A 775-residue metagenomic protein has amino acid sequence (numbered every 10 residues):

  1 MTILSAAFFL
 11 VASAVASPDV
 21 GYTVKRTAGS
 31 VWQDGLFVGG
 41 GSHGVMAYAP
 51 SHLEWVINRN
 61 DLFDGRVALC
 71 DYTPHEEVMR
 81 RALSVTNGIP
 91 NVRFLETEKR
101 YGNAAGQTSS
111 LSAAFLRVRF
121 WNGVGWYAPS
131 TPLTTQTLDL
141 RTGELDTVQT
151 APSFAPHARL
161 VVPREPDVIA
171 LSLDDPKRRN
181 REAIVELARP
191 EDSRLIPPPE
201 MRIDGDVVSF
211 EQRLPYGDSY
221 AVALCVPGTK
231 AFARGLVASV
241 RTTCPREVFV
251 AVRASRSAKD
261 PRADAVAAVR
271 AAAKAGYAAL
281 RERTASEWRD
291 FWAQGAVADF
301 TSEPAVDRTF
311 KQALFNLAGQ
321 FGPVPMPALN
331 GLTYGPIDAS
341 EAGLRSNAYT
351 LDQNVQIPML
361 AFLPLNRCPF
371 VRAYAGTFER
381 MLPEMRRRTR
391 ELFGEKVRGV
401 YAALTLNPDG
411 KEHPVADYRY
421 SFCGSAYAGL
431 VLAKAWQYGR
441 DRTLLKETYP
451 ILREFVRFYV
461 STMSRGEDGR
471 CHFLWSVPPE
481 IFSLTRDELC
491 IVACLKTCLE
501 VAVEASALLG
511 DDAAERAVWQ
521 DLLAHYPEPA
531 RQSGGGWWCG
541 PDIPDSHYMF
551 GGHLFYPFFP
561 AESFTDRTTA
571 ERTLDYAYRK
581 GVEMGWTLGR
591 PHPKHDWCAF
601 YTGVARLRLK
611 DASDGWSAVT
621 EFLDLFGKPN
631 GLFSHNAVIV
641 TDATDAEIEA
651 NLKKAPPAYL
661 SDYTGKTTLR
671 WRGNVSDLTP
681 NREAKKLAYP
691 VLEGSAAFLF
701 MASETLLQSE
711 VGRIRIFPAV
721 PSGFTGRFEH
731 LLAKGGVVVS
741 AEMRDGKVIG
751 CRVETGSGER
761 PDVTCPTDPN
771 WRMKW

Functional and structural regions predicted by a protein language model:
A6-A16: Hydrophobic h-region of N-terminal signal peptides that target proteins for export in Gram-negative bacteria
V15-A348, C368, F378-R388, G510 (+1 more regions): Acidic/polar, glycine-enriched structural segments that form the non-catalytic walls/loops of the carbohydrate-binding
S17, P152-P156, P163-D167, S172-G205 (+8 more regions): Beta-rich accessory regions
P74-H75, A348-E384, G410, D417 (+5 more regions): Active-site core of glycosidic bond-cleaving carbohydrate-active enzymes
N103-P129, A688-K734, V738-V739: Catalytic cores of secreted or luminal carbohydrate-active enzymes
A151-A158, P163-V168, G429, K434 (+2 more regions): A conserved hydrophobic secondary-structure block that centers on an alpha-helix together with its immediately flanking
L314-C423, G439, R457-S461: Catalytic cores of extracellular degradative/oxidative enzymes
E454-L508: Acidic/histidine-rich catalytic neighborhood
